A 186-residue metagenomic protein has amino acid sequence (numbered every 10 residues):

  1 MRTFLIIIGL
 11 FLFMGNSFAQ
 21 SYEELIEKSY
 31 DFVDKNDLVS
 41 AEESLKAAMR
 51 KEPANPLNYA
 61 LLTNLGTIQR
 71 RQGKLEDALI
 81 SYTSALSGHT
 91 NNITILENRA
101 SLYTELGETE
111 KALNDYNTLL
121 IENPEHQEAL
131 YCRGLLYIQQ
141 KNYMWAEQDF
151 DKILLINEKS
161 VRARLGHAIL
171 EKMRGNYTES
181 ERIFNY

Functional and structural regions predicted by a protein language model:
S17-N64, R71, I80: N-terminal leader/linker segments that initiate helical-solenoid repeat arrays
Y22-E23, P56-A60, I93-T94, Q127-E128 (+1 more regions): Helix-start (N-cap) detector for alpha-helical repeat units in TPR-like alpha-solenoids, especially tetratricopeptide
D34-K35, I68-R71, E105-L106, Q139-Q140 (+1 more regions): Register position in tetratricopeptide repeats
K51-A54, G88, E122, I156: Structural marker of alpha-solenoid helical repeat scaffolds
A60-N64, N98, C132, G166: Canonical tetratricopeptide repeat
